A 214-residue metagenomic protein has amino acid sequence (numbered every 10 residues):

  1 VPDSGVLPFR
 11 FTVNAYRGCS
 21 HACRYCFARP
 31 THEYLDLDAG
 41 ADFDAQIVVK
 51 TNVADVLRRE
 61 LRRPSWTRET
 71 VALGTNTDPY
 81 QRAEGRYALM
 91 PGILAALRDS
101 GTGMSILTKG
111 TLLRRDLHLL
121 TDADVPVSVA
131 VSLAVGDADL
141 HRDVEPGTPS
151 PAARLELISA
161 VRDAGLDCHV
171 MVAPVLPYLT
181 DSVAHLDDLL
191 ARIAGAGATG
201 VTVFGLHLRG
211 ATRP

Functional and structural regions predicted by a protein language model:
V1-R17, R24-A130, A134-R142, P151 (+2 more regions): Conserved Radical SAM active-site core
L117, R142-D143, D181, R213-P214: Short, well-ordered secondary-structure micro-motifs
A123-V125, G147-T148, D187-L189: Short, hinge-like loop/turn segments at secondary-structure boundaries
A152-T212: Conserved C-terminal portion of the radical SAM core fold that forms the substrate/S-adenosylmethionine-binding
